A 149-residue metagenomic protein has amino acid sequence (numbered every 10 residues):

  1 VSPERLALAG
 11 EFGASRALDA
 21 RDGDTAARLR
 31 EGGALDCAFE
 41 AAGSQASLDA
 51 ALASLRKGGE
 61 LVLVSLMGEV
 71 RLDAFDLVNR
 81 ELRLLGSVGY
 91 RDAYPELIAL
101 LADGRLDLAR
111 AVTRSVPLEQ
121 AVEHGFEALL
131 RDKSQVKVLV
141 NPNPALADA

Functional and structural regions predicted by a protein language model:
V1-A50: Adenosine-nucleotide cofactor-binding segment
V1-S2, M67, Y90, N143: Residues in the short beta-alpha loop(s) of Rossmann-like NAD(P)-binding domains
L18, D36-A41, V64-L66, G86-S87 (+1 more regions): Glycine- and other small-residue-rich loops at beta-strand/loop junctions that grip anionic moieties
S44-Q45, M67-G68, A145-L146: Short glycine-rich anion-binding loops that position phosphate/pyrophosphate groups of nucleotides and phosphorylated
D49, R91, E96-A149: C-terminal hydrophobic helical "lid"/dimerization subdomain of Rossmann-like NAD(P)H-dependent oxidoreductases
L55-K57: Helix-to-beta-strand junctions that scaffold the AdoMet/dcAdoMet cofactor pocket in Class I SAM-dependent enzymes
G59-E60, R83: Short glycine-centered segments of the SAM/dcSAM-binding site in methyltransferase folds
S65-L82, D92-A99: Rossmann-fold NAD(P)-binding glycine/threonine-rich loop
